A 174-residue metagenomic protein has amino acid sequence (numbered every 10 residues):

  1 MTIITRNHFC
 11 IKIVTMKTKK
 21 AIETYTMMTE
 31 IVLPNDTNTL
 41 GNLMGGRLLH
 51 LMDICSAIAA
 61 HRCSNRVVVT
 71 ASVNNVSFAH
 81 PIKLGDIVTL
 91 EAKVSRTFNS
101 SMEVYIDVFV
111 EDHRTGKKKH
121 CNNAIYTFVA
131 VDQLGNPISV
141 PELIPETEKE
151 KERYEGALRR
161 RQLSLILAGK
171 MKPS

Functional and structural regions predicted by a protein language model:
K17, I22, T26, K83-L84 (+1 more regions): HotDog/MaoC-like acyl-thioester-processing domains
E23, L43, I54-E91, S95-R96 (+2 more regions): Hydrophobic beta-strand-centered segment that forms part of the acyl-chain substrate-binding groove
M27-I31: Active-site-flanking beta-strand signature of metal-NTP-handling nucleotidyl enzymes and homologous cyclase-like
T37-L49: A conserved, well-ordered hydrophobic junction motif at loop->secondary-structure transitions
